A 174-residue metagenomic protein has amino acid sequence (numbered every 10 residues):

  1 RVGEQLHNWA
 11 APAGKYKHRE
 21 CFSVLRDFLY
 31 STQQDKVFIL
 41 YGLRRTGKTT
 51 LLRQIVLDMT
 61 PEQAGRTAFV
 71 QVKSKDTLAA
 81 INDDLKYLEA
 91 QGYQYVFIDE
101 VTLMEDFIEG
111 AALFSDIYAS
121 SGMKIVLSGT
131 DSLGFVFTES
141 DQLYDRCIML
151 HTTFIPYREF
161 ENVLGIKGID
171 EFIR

Functional and structural regions predicted by a protein language model:
R1-Q34: A short, basic N-terminal segment
L40: Hydrophobic anchor at the beta1->P-loop junction of P-loop NTPases
K48: Conserved lysine of the Walker
L51, I55: Hydrophobic positions on the alpha1 helix immediately C-terminal to the Walker A/P-loop
A64-G92: Short glycine-rich substrate-engagement loop in P-loop NTPases that contacts/grips substrate
E89-A111: Conserved P-loop NTPase "ATPase switch" module shared by AAA+ and STAND
I117-S140: Sensor-1/coupling segment of RecA-like P-loop NTPase cores
F137-R174: Interdomain motor-coupling "hinge/lid" segment immediately C-terminal to the ATP-binding subdomain of NTP-driven enzymes
